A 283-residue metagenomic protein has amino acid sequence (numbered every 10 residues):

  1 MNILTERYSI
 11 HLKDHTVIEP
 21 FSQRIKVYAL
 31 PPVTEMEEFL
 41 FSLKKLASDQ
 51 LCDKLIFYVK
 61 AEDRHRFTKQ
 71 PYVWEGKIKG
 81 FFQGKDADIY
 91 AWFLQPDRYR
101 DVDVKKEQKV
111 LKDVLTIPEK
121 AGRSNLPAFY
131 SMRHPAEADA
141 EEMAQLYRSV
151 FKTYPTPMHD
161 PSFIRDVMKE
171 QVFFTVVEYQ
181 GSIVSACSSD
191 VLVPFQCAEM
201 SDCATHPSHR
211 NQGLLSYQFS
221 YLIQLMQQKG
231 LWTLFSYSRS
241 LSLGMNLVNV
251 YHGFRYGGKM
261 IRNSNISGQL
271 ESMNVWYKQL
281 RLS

Functional and structural regions predicted by a protein language model:
M1-Q50, R64-H65, D97: N-terminal charged segments
E6-R24, L30, P135, E142-P207: A conserved beta-strand-loop-helix scaffold within acyl/acetyltransferase catalytic domains
F21-I25, K105-Q108, D113-P157, V275 (+1 more regions): Short amphipathic alpha-helix that is part of the acyltransferase structural core
T34-K45, T205, N211-Q228, L247 (+1 more regions): Conserved acetyl-CoA-binding loop-helix of GNAT-fold acetyltransferases
A47-V59, M226-S238: Conserved GNAT acetyl-CoA-binding A-motif
I56-R64, S236-N246, V250, N263-S267: Conserved beta-strand-loop-alpha-helix junction that forms the acyl-donor binding cleft
Y58, V73-D88, F235, R255-S272: Conserved catalytic-core motifs of GNAT/GCN5-like acyltransferases
Q83-E107, L115, E119, R262-S283: C-terminal "cap" of GNAT-fold acetyltransferases
